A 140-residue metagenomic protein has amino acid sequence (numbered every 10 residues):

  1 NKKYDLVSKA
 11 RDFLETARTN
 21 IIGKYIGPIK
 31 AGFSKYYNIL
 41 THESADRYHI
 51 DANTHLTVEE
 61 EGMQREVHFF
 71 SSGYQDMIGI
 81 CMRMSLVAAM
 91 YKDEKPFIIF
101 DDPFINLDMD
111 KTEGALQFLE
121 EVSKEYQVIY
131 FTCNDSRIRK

Functional and structural regions predicted by a protein language model:
N1-T41: Charged, surface-exposed helical/loop "interaction arms" that form contiguous linear patches used for dimerization
V7, D46-H49, E66-F69, A89-P96 (+1 more regions): Extended hydrophobic-aromatic, low-complexity segments
V7, Y37, I78, D101 (+2 more regions): Hydrophobic, well-ordered secondary-structure elements that form the walls of internal hydrophobic environments
F13-T16, L40-E61, P96-P103: Long, charged, glycine-rich C-terminal linkers/tails
I22-K30, L56-R83, P103-D110: Conserved ABC ATPase signature
A31-K35, M82, Q117: Generic recognition of well-ordered alpha-helical segments within structured catalytic/regulatory domains
F70-I99, V122: GG-anchored amphipathic helix commonly corresponding to the ABC/SMC/Rad50 NBD signature/C-loop
D110-K140: C-terminal lobe/lid and adjacent interdomain/linker elements of RecA-like ASCE P-loop ATPase modules
